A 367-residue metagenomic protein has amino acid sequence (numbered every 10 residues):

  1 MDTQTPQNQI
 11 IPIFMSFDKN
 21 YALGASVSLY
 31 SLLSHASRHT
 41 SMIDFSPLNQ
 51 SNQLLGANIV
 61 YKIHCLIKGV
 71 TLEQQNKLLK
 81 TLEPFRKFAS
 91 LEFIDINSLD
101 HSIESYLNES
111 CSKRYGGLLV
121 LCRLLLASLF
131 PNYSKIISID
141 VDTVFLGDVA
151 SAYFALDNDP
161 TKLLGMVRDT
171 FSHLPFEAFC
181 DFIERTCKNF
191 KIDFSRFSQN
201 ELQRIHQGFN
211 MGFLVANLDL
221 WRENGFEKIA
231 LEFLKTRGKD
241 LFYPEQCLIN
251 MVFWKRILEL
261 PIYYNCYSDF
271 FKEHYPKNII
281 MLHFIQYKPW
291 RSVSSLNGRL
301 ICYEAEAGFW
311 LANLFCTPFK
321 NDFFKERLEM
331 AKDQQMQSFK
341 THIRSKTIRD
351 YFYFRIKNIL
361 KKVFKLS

Functional and structural regions predicted by a protein language model:
M1-S367: Glycosyltransferase catalytic domains, chiefly GT-A lineage
